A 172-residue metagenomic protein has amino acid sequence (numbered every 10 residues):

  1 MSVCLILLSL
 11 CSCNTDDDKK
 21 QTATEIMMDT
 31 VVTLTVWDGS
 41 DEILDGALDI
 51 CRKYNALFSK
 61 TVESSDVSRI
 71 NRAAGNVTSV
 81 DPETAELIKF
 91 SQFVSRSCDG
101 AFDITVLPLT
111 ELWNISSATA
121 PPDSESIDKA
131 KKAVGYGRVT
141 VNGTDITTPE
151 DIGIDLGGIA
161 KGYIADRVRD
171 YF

Functional and structural regions predicted by a protein language model:
M1-S9: Bacterial N-terminal signal peptides
S9-L156, D170: A contiguous, well-ordered beta/alpha segment that forms the leading edge of an enzyme domain
G158-F172: Cysteine-centered nucleophilic/redox motifs
